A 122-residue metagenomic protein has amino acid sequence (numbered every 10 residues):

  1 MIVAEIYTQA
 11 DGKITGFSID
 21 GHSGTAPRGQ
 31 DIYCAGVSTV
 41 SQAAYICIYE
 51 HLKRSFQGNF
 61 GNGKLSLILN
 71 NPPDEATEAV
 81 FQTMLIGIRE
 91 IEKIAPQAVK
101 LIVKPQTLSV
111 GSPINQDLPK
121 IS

Functional and structural regions predicted by a protein language model:
M1-I32, Q42, I46-S122: N-terminal intrinsically disordered, cationic/polar leader segments that include organellar targeting peptides
Y33-V37: Short, conserved glycine- and acidic-residue-centered signature motifs in active-site or ligand-binding loops
